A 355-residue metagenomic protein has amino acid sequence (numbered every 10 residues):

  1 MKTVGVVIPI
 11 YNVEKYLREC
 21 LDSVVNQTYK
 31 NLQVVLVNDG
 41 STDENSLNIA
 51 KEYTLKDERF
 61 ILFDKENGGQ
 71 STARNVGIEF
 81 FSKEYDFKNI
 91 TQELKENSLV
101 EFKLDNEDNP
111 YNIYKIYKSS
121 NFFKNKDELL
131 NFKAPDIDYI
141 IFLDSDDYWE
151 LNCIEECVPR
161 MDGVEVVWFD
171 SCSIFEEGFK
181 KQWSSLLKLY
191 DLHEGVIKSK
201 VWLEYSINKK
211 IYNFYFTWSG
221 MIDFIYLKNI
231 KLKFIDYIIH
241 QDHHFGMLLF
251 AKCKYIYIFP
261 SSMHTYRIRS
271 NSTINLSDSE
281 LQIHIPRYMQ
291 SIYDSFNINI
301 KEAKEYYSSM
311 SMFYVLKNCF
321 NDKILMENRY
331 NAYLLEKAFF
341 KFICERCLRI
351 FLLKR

Functional and structural regions predicted by a protein language model:
M1-M289: Nucleotide-sugar donor-binding/catalytic module of glycosyltransferases that assemble extracellular/cell-envelope
R267-R355: C-terminal subregions of glycosyltransferases and related glycan-biosynthesis enzymes
